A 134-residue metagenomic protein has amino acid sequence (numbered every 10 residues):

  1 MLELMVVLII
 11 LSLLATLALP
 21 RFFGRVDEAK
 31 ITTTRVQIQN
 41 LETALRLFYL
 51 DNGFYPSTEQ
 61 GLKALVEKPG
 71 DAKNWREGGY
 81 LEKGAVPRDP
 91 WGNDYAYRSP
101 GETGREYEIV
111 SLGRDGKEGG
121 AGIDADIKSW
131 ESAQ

Functional and structural regions predicted by a protein language model:
M5-R21: Alpha-helical hydrophobic helix detector
T16, R25-G70: Conserved hydrophobic/amphipathic alpha-helical signal-anchor segments
P20-G24, Q134: A short small-residue
E28-T32, T43, N52, K63 (+3 more regions): Short, surface-exposed interaction loops/tails
K73-R88: Short acidic, Pro/Gly- and aromatic-enriched capping/linker segments at domain boundaries
